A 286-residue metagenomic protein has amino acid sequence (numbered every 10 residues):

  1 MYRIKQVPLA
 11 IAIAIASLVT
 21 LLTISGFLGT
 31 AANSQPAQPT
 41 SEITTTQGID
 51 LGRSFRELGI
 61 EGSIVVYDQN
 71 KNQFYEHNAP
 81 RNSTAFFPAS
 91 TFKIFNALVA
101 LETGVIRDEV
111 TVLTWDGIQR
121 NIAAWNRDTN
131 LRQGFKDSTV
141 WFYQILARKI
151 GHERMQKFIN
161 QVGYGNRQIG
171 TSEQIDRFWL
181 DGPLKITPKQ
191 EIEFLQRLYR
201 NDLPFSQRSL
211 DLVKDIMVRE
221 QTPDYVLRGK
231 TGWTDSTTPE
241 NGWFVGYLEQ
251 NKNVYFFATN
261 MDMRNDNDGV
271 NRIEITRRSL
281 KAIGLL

Functional and structural regions predicted by a protein language model:
Y2-A10, A14, G26-S54, L58 (+4 more regions): Structured C-terminal helix/loop/strand segments within mature extracytoplasmic catalytic/sensor domains
E57-D68: Short N-terminal helix-loop-first-beta-strand/juxtamembrane motif that initiates sensory/input modules
Q69-S83: Short, conserved catalytic-motif segment at the N-terminal edge
K71-Q73, I106, V140-F142, G165-N166 (+4 more regions): Solvent-exposed loop/turn segments at secondary-structure junctions within structured extracellular/periplasmic domains
A85-E109, G134, F257: Active-site SXXK
L98-I106, R148, E193-R200, K281: Short glycine/serine- and small hydrophobic-enriched flexible loop segments
I106-M155: Conserved catalytic neighborhood of penicillin-recognizing serine enzymes
A123, N130-L131, I145-L195: Mid-domain, small-residue-enriched loop/turn segments at the edges of structured enzyme/sensor domains
